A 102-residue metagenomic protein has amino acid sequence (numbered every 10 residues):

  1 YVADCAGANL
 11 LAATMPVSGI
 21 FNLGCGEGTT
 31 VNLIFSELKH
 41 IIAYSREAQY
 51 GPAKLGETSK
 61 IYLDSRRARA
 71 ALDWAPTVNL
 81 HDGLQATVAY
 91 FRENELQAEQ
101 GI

Functional and structural regions predicted by a protein language model:
Y1-I102: C-terminal substrate-binding subdomain of Rossmann-fold SDR/epimerase-dehydratase oxidoreductases
